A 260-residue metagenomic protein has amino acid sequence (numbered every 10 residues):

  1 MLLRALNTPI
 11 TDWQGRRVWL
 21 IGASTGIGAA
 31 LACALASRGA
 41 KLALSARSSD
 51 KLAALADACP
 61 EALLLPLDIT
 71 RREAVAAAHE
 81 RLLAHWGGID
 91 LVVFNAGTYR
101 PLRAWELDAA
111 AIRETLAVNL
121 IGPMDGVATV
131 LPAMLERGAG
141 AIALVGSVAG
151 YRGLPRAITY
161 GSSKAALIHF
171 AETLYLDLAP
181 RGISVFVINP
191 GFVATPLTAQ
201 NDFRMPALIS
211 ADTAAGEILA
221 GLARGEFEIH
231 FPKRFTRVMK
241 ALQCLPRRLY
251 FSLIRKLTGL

Functional and structural regions predicted by a protein language model:
S24-T25: Conserved glycine-rich cofactor-binding loop
R38-L55: Conserved glycine-rich Rossmann-like NAD(P)H-binding loop of the short-chain dehydrogenase/reductase
C59-E73: Rossmann-fold cofactor-recognition segment
R103-W105, A111-L116: Substrate-binding pocket helix/loop in short-chain dehydrogenase/reductase
V127, S163: Active-site helix of classical SDR
S147: Residue(s) in the substrate-gating loop at a strand-loop-helix junction that position the organic substrate next
V187, F203-V238: C-terminal helical subdomain
